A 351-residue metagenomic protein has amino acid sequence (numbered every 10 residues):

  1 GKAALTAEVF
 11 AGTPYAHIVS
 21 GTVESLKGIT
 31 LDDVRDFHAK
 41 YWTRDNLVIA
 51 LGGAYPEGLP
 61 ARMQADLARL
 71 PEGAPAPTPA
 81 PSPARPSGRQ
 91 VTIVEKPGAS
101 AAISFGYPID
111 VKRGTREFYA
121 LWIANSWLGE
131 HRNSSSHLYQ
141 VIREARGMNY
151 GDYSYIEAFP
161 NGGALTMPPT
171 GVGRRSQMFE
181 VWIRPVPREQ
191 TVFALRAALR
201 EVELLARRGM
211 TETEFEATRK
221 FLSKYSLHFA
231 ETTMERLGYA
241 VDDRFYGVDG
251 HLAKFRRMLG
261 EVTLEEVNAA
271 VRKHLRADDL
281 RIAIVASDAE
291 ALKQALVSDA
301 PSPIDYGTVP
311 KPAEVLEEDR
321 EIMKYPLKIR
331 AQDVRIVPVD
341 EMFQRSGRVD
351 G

Functional and structural regions predicted by a protein language model:
G1-R44, R69-T115, G129-V192, T213-E214 (+4 more regions): Non-catalytic beta-strand/loop surface segments
L5, V34, I49-G52, M63 (+8 more regions): Buried hydrophobic packing residues in well-ordered domains
W42-V48, E201: Short, surface-exposed connector motifs at secondary-structure boundaries
G53-Y55, Y107-I109, P185, I284-D288: A mature extracytoplasmic/lumenal domain signature
E57-A61, T115, R188-F193, E290-L296: Short, conserved charged micro-motifs
Q64-A74, R146, L199-G209, D299-A313: A common structural junction motif
R116-A124, L264, A291, V297-R320: PPIase-associated folding chaperone regions across multiple families
L222, D243-I284, D288-A291, A300-V309: C-terminal structured "cap/appendage" subdomains that terminate the fold
